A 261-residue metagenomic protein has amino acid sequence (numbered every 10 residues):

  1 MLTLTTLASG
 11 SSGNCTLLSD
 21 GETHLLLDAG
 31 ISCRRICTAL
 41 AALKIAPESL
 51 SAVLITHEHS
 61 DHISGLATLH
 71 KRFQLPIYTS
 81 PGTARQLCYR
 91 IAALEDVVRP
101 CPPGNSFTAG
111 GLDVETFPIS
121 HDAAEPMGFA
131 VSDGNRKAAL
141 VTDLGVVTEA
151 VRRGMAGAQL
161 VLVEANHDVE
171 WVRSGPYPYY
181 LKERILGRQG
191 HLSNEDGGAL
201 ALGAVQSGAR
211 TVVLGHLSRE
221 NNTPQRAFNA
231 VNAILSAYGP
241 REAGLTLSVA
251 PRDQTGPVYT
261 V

Functional and structural regions predicted by a protein language model:
M1-L43, M127-D143, L160: Conserved beta-strand hairpin/beta-sheet module of binuclear metal-dependent hydrolase folds, prominently
L27-G30, S51-E58, Y78-P81, A139-T142 (+3 more regions): Active-site neighborhood of phospho(di)ester-bond hydrolases with catalytic His/Asp-centered motifs
C33-T79: Active-site metal-binding motif and surrounding structural segment of the metallo-beta-lactamase
S60-I63, A84-Q86, A124, V146-E149 (+2 more regions): Active-site environment of divalent metal-dependent phosphoester hydrolases
S64-F73, C88-Y89, N222-N229: Metal-dependent catalytic neighborhoods of phosphoester/phosphodiester hydrolases
P81-G128, S132-N135: Metallo-beta-lactamase
N105, G111-T116, S120-H121, D133-A138 (+2 more regions): Conserved catalytic scaffold of divalent metal-dependent phosphoesterases
E149-P251: Cap/insert and terminal regions of metallo-dependent hydrolase folds
